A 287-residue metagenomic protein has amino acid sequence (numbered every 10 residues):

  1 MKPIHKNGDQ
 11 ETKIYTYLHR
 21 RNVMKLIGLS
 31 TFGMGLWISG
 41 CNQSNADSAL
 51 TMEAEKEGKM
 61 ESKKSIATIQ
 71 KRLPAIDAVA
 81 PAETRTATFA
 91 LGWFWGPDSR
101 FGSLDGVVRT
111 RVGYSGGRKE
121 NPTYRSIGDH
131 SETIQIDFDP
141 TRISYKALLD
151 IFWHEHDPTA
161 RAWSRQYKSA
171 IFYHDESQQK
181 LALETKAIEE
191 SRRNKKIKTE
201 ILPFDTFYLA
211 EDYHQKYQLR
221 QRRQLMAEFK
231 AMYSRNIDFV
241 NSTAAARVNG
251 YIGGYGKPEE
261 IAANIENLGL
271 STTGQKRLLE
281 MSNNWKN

Functional and structural regions predicted by a protein language model:
M1-L36: N-terminal secretory signal peptides
G28, G33-N287: Flexible coil/turn and secondary-structure edge motifs
